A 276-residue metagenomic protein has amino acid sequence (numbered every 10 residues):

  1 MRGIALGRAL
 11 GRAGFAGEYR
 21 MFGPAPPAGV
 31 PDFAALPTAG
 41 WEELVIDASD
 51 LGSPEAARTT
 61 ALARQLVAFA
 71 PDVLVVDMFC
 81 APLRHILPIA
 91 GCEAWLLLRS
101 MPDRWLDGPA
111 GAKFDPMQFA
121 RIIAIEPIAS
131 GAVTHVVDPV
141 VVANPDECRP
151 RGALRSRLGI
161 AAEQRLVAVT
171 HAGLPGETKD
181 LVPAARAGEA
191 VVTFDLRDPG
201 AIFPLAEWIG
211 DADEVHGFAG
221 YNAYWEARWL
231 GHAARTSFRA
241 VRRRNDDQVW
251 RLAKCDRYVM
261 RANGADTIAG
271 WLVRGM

Functional and structural regions predicted by a protein language model:
M1-A13, R20-F119, I123-E126: Active-site and donor-binding regions of nucleotide-sugar-utilizing enzymes
A25-F33, L83, R104-L106, A129-A132 (+3 more regions): Short, charged/polar "capping" segments at the starts of alpha-helices and the immediately preceding loops
I46-G52, R99-D103, D195-A201, Y221 (+1 more regions): Short, acidic/turn-prone active-site loops that include or flank metal/cofactor- and phosphate-binding residues
Q65-D72, I160-A162, D211, G275: Glycine-rich phosphate-binding loop signature in dinucleotide/nucleotide-binding domains
R99-R165, T170-G173: A nucleotide-sugar donor-handling region in carbohydrate enzymes
V169-A201: Catalytic donor nucleotide-activated moiety binding site of glycosyltransferases and closely related
V192-L230: Donor nucleotide-activated moiety binding/catalytic core segment of transferases that use nucleotide-activated donors
A223-T267: Catalytic binding pocket for nucleotide-activated donors in carbohydrate/polymer assembly enzymes
